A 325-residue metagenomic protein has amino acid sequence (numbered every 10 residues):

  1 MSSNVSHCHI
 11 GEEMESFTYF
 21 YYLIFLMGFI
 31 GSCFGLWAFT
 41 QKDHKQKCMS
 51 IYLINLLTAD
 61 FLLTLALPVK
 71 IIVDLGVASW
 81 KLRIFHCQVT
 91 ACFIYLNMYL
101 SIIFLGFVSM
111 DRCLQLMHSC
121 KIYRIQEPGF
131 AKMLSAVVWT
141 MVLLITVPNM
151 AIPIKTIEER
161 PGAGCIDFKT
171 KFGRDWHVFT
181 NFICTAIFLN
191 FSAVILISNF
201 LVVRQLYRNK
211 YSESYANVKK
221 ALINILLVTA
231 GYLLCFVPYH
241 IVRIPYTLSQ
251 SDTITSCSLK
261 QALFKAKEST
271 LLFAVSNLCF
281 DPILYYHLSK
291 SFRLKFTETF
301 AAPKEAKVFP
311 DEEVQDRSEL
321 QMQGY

Functional and structural regions predicted by a protein language model:
M1-C8, A136, Y215, I254-S256 (+1 more regions): Intrinsically disordered regulatory tails of 7TM GPCRs
S2-I10, V77-N97, Y123-F130, V142-N190 (+1 more regions): Loop architecture of class A 7-transmembrane GPCRs
E12-K42, A193-F200: First transmembrane helix
E13-S16, S50, I54, L82-V89 (+6 more regions): Alpha-helical membrane-protein architecture signal
E13-Y22, Q46-V108, Q115-I125: Extracellular TM2-ECL1-early TM3 structural module of rhodopsin-like
Y21-F25, A38, L62-A78, A91 (+4 more regions): Helix-to-loop junction signature of class
F25, N55-L67, L134-T146, C184-S192 (+2 more regions): Alpha-helical transmembrane segments of multi-pass membrane proteins
F104-M117, P148-R160, N181-S214, A221-Q250 (+1 more regions): Class A (rhodopsin-like) GPCR signature focused on the TM5-ICL3 interface and adjacent 7TM helical core
